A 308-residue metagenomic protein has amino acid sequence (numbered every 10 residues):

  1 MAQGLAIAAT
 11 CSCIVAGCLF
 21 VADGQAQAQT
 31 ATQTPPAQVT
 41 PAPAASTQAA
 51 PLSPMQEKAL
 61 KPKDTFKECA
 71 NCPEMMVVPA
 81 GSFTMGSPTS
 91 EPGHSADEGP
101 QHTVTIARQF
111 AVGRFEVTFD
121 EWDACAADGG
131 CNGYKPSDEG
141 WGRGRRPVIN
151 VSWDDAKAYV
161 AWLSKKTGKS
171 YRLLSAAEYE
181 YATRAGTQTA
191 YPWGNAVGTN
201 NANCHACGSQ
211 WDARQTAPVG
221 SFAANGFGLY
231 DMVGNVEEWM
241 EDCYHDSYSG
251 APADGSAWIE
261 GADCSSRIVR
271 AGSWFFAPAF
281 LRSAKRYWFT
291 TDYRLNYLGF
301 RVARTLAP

Functional and structural regions predicted by a protein language model:
M1-Q25: Sec-dependent N-terminal signal peptides
Q27-M55: Compositionally biased, proline/threonine/alanine/serine-rich low-complexity intrinsically disordered stretches
Q48-E68: Short coil-to-helix leader/linker segments, especially the first N-terminal amphipathic alpha-helix with its helix
K67-G133, V151-D154, G234, E241 (+1 more regions): A short glycine-rich, aromatic-capped structural motif
M76, A111, A190, E238 (+1 more regions): Residues embedded in well-ordered beta-strands
T84, P88-H94, S137-R145, V151-K285 (+1 more regions): Functional-site microenvironments in short loops/helix caps that host divalent-cation chemistry
G99-Q101, A107-Q109, R143-R146, R214-T216: Short, solvent-exposed beta-strand edge segments and adjacent coil->beta transition regions
N296-P308: Short, structured beta-strand segments at or near domain termini in extracellular proteins/domains
